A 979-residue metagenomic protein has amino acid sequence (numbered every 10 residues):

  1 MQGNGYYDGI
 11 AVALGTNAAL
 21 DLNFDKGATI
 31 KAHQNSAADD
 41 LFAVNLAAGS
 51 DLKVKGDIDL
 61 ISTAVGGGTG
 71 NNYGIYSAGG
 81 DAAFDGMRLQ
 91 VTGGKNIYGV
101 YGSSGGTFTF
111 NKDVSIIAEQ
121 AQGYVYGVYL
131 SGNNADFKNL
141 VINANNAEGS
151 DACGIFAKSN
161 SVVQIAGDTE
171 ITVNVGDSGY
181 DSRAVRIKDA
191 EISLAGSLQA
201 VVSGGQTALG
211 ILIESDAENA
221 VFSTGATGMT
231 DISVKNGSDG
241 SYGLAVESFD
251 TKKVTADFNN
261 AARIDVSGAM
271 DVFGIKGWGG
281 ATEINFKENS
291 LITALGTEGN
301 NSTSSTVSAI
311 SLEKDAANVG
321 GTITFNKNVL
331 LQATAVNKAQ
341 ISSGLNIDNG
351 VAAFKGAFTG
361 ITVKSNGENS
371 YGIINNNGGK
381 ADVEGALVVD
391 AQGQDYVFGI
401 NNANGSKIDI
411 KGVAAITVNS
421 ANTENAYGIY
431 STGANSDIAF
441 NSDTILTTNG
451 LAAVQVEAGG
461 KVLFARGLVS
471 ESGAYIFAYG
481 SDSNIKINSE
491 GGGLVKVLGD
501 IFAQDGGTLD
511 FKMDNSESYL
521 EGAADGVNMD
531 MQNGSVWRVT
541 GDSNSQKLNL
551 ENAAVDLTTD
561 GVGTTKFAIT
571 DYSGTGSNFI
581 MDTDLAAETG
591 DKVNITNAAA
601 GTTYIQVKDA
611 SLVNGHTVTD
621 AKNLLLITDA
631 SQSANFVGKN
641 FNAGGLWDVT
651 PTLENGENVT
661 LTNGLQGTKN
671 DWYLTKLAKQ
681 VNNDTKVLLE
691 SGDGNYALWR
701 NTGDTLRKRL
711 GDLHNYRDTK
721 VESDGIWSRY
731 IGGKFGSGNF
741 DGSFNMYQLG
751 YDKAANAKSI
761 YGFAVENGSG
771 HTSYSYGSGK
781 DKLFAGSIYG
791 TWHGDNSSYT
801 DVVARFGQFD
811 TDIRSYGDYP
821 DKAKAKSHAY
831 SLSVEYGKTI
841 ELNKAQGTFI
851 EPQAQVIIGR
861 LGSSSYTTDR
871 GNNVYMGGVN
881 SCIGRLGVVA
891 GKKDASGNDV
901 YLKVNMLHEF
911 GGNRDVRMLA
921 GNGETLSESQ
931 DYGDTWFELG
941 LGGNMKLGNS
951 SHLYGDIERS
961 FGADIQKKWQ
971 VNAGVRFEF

Functional and structural regions predicted by a protein language model:
M1-Y7, L20-D40, D51-N71, D81-N96 (+19 more regions): Beta-strand-rich solenoid/repeat architectures in extracellular/passenger domains of polysaccharide-targeting enzymes
N435, T448, F464-R466, E471-G473 (+3 more regions): Extracellular beta-solenoid/beta-roll
A458, V593, A599, D741-Y747 (+5 more regions): Residues that define the transmembrane beta-barrel architecture of outer-membrane proteins
E490, D514, T719-K720, D752-A754 (+5 more regions): Structural signature of outer-membrane beta-barrel channels/translocons
G615-S633, G742-K758, N873-S881: Short secondary-structure subsegments characteristic of cysteine-rich extracellular domains
K679-Q846, I850, I957-E958, A963 (+1 more regions): Outer membrane beta-barrel translocator domains of Type V secretion systems
E690, N695, H771, S775-G777 (+3 more regions): Solvent-exposed, glycine/polar-rich loop segments of beta-barrel outer-membrane systems
S787, Y875-F979: Outer membrane beta-barrel transmembrane domains
